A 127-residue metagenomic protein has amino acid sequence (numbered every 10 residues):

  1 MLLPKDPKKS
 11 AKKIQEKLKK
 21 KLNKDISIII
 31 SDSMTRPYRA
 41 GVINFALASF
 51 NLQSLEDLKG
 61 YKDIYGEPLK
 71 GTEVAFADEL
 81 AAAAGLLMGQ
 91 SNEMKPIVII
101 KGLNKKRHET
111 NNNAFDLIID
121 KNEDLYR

Functional and structural regions predicted by a protein language model:
M1-F45: Internal active-site segments that recognize and position negatively charged phosphoryl groups and nucleotide moieties
I26, I30-R127: A structural signal for small-residue-enriched, beta-sheet-centric alpha/beta enzyme cores and oligomeric scaffold folds
